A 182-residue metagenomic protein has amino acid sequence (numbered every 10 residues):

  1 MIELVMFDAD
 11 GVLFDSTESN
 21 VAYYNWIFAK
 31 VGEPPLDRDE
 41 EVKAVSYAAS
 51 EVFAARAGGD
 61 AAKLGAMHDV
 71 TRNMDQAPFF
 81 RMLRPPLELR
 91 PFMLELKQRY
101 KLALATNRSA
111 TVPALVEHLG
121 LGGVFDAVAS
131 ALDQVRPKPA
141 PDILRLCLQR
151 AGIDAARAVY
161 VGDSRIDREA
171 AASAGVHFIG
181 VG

Functional and structural regions predicted by a protein language model:
M1-Q98, G122: N-terminal helical cap/lid subdomain that shapes the substrate entry/recognition surface in HAD-like hydrolases
M6, L13, L104-A105, Y160: Conserved SAM-binding loop
S19, A48, A110-T111, R165-I166: Short alpha-helical
A22, A29-V31, E51-G59, M82 (+4 more regions): Substrate-recognition/cap helix-loop segment adjacent to the acidic, metal-dependent catalytic center of Asp-based
L36-E40, G123-A127, A155-V159: Short acidic capping loops at alpha-helix termini that bridge into adjacent secondary structure
P78-R84, N107, G180-G182: Short, flexible loop segments at the rims of nucleotide/cofactor-binding pockets, characterized by
V159-G182: Acidic, Mg2+-coordinating phosphoryl-transfer loop and its flanking beta/alpha structural elements, shared across
